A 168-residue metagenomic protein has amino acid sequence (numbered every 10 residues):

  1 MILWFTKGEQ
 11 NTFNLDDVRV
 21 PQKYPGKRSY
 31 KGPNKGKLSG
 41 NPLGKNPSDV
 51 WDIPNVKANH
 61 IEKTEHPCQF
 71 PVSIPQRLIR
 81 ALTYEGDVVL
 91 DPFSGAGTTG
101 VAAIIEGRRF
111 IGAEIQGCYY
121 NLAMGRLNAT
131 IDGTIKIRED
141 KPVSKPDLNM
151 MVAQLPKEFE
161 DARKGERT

Functional and structural regions predicted by a protein language model:
M1-M124, E160, K164-T168: Core catalytic lobe of class I
M124-E166: S-adenosyl-L-methionine
